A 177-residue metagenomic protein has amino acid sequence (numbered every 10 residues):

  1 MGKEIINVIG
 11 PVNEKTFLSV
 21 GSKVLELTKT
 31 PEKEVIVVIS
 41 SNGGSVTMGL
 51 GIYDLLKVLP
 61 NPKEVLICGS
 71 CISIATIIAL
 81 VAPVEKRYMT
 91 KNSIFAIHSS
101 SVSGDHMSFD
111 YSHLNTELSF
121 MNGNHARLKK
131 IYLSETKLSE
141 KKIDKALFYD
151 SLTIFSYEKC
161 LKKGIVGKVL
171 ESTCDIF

Functional and structural regions predicted by a protein language model:
M1-F177: Terminal-region recognition feature
